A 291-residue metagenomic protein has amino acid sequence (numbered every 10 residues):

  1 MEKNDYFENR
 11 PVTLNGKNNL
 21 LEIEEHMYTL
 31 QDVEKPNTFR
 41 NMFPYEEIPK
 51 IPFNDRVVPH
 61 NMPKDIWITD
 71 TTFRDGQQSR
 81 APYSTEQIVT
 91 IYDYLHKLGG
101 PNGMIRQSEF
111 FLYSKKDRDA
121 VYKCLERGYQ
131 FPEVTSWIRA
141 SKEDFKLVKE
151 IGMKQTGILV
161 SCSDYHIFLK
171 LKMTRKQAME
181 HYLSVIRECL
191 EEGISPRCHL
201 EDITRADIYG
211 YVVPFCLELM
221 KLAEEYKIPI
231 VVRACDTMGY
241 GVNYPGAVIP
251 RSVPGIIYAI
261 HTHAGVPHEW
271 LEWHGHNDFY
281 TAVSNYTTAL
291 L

Functional and structural regions predicted by a protein language model:
E2-K142: N-terminal capping/small domains of soluble enzymes
V58, P63-I68, R80-M104, K123 (+4 more regions): Alpha/beta enzyme core
E109, E269-G275: A short, small-residue-rich loop immediately preceding and capping a beta-strand
Y113, R139, E201-I203, T237 (+1 more regions): An acidic- and aromatic-residue-enriched active-site/binding cleft used to recognize and process polar
F279-S284: Short glycine/serine/threonine-rich phosphate/pyrophosphate-binding segments that cradle anionic phosphate groups
